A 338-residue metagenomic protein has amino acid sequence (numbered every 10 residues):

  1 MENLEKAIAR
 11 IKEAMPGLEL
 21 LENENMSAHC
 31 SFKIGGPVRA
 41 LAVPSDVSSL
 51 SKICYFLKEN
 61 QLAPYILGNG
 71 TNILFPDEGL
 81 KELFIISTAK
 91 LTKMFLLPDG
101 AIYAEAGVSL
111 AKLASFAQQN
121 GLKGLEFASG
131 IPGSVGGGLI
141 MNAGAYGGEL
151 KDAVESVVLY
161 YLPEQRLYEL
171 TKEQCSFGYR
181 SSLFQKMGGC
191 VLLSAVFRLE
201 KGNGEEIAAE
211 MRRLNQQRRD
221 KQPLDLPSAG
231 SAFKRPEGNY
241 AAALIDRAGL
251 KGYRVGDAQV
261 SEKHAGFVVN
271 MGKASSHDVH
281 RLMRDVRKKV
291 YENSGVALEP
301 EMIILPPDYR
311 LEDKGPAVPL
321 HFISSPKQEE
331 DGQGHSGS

Functional and structural regions predicted by a protein language model:
E2, K6, S27, S45-S48 (+11 more regions): Conserved active-site and cofactor/substrate-binding residues in soluble primary-metabolism enzymes
E2-V135: Anion-binding (especially nucleotide phosphate/pyrophosphate-binding) glycine-rich loop and adjoining beta-alpha core
L21-E22, I73, Y160-L162, R166-R284 (+3 more regions): Phosphate/pyrophosphate- and phosphate-bearing ligand-binding catalytic cores of soluble enzymes
G35-G36, A42-V47, L74-T92, I140-K172 (+1 more regions): Structural signature of FAD isoalloxazine-binding scaffolds in flavoprotein oxidoreductases
V38, T71-F75, L110, G136-M141 (+4 more regions): Short, flexible micro-motifs
N60, L67-N69, A153, L226-P227 (+1 more regions): Short, basic and Ser/Thr-rich N-terminal targeting/leader segments
N72-I73, A114-A117, L125-S129, N142-E149 (+3 more regions): A generic local secondary-structure boundary/capping motif
